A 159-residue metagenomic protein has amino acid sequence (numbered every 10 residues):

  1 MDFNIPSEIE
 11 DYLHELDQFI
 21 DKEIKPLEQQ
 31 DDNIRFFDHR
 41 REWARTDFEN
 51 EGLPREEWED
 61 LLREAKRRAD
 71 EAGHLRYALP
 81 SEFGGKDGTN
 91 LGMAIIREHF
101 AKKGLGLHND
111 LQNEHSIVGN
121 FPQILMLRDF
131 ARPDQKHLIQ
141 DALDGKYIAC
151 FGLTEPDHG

Functional and structural regions predicted by a protein language model:
M1-K25, Q29: Intrinsic disorder at enzyme termini
D32-G159: Glycine-rich flavin
